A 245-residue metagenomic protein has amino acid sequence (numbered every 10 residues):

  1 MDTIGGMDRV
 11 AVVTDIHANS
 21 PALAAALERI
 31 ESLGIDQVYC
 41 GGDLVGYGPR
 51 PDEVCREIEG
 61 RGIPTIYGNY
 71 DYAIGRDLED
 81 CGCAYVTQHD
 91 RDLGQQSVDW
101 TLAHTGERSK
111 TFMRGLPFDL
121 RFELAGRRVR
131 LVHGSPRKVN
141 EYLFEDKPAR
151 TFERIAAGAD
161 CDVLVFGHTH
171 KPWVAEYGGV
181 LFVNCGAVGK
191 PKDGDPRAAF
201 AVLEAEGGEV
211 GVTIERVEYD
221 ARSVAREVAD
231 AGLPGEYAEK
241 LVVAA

Functional and structural regions predicted by a protein language model:
D2, D8-K110: Core catalytic region of metal-dependent phosphoesterases/phosphodiesterases, especially metallo-beta-lactamase-like
D2-G5, V163, A175-A245: Acidic, His/Gly-rich catalytic cores of divalent-metal-dependent hydrolytic chemistry
D8-H17, R128-S135, F182-G186: Active-site-proximal beta-strand elements of phosphoester/diester hydrolases
H17, L44-V45, Y70-D71, S135 (+2 more regions): Catalytic metal-binding/acid-base residues of hydrolase active sites
I30-G34, L124-A125, A157-D160, V202 (+1 more regions): Glycine-rich phosphate-binding loop signature in dinucleotide/nucleotide-binding domains
G82-D92, A125-A159, P191: Active-site-proximal segments of metal-dependent phosphoesterases and phosphodiesterases across multiple
T105, T111-G115, V129: His/Asp/Glu-rich metal-coordinating catalytic cores of metallo-dependent phosphodiesterases/hydrolases acting on
E145-V183: Anionic-ligand binding region
